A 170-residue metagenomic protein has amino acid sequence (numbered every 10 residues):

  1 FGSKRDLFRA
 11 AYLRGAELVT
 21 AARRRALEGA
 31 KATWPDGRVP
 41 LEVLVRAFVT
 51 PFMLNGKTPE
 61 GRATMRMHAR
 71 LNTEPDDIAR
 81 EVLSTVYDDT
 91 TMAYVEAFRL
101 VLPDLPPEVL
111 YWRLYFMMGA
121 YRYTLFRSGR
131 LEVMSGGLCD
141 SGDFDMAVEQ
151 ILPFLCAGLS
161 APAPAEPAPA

Functional and structural regions predicted by a protein language model:
S3-A11, G15: Short amphipathic alpha-helical segment with a characteristic S/N-K-E followed by hydrophobic residues
A10, A21-R62, L114: Hydrophobic alpha-helical connector segments
L13, T50, L54-K57, T73 (+2 more regions): Residues at helix-coil transition
A16, T20, M65, D88-V95: Hydrophobic faces of stable alpha-helices that mediate helix-helix packing
T20, R24, V49-T50, A69 (+3 more regions): Amphipathic, well-packed alpha-helical segments that form the structural scaffold of globular domains
V43, T85-F116, A120-A170: C-terminal peripheral helix-coil segments that are non-catalytic and often amphipathic
F48-F52, M65-N72, M117-Y121, L155: Short alpha-helical scaffolding segments that buttress acidic/His motifs in well-ordered protein cores
P59-T85, S128-V133: Amphipathic alpha-helical segments used for helix-helix packing
